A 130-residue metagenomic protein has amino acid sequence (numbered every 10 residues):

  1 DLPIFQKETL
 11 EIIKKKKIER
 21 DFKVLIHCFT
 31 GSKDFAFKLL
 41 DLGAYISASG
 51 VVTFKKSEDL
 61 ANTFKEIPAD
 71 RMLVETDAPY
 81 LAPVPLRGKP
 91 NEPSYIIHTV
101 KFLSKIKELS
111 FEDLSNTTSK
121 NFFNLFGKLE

Functional and structural regions predicted by a protein language model:
D1-L42, F54-K55, N62-T63, I67 (+3 more regions): Divalent metal-binding pocket/active-site signature
V24-I26, I46-A48, M72-T76: Hydrophobic faces of well-ordered beta-strands that scaffold small-molecule active sites in alpha/beta enzyme cores
T30, G50-V52, A78: Short, flexible active-site-adjacent loop segments at beta-strand->alpha-helix junctions, enriched in small/polar
V52-K56, V74-T76, V100-L103: Short, surface-exposed, polar/charged, turn-prone segments marking secondary-structure boundaries
A61-N62, K101: Active-site phosphate/pyrophosphate- and oxyanion-stabilizing loops and adjacent acidic/basic residues in soluble
E75-A78, T118: Acidic catalytic patch
S94-E130: Mid-to-C-terminal alpha-helical segments outside catalytic/metal-binding sites
